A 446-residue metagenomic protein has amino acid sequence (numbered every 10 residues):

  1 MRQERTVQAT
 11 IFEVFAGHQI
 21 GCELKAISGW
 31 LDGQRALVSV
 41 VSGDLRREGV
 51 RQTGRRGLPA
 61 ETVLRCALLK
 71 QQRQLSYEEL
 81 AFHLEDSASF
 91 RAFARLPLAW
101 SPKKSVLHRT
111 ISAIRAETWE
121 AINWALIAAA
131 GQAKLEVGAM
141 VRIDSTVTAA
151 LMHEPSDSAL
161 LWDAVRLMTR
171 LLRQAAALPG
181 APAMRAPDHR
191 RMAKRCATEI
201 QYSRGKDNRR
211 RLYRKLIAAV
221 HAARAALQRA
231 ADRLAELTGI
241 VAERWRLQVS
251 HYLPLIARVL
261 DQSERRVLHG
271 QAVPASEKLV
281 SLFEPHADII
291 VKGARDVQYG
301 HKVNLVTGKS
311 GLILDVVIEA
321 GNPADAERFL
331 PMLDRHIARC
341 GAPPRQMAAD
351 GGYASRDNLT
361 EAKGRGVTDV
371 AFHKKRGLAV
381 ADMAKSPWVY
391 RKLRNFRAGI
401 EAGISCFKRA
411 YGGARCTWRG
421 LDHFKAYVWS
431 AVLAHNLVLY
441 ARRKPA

Functional and structural regions predicted by a protein language model:
M1-S39, G43, R442-A446: Charged, often Cys/His-bearing segments associated with DNA-binding zinc-finger transcription factors
V50-G57, L64, Q71-L135: Basic, low-complexity intrinsically disordered segments
G54-L58, A348-R356, R376: Acidic, metal-coordinating catalytic cores used for nucleic-acid/nucleotide bond scission and strand-transfer chemistry
C66, L80, S101-L107, A139-A149 (+8 more regions): Short, conserved catalytic/metal-binding motifs centered on acidic residues
L98-E284: Active-site- or DNA-interface-adjacent structural scaffold in DNA-acting proteins
V249-P254, S263, W388-A446: Basic, amphipathic alpha-helical segments enriched in Lys/Arg and hydrophobic/aromatic residues
A272-T307: Active-site cores of enzymes that catalyze phosphoryl transfer or operate on phosphate-rich substrates
G293-R339: Electropositive, glycine- and tryptophan-enriched low-complexity nucleic-acid-binding patches
